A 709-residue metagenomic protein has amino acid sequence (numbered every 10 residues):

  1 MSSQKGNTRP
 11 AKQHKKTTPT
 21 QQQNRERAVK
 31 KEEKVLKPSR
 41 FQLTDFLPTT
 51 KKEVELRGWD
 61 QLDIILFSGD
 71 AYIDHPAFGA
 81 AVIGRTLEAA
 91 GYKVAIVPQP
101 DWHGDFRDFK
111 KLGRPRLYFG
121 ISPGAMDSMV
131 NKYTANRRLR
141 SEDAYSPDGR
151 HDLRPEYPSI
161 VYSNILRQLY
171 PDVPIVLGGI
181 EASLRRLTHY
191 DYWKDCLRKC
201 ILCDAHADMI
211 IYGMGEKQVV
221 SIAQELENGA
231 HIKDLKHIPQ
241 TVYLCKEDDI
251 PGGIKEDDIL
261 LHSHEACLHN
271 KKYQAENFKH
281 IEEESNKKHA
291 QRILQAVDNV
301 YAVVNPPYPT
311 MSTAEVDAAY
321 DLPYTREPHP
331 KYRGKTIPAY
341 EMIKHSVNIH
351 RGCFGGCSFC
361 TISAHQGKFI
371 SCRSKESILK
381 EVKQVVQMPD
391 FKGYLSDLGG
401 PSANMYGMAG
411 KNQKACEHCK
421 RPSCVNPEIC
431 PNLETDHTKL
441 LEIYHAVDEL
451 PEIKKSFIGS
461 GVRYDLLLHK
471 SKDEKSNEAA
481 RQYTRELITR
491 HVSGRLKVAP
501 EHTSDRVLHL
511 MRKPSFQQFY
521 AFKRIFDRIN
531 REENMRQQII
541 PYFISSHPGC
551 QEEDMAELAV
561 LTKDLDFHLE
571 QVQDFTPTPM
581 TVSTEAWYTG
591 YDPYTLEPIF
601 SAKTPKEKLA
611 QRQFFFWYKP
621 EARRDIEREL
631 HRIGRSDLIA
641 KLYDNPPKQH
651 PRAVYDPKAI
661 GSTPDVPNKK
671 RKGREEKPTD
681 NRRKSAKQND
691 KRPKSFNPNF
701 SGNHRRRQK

Functional and structural regions predicted by a protein language model:
V35-Q61, A71, E276-S346: N-terminal [4Fe-4S]-dependent radical SAM core
L56, I64-S68, K110, I238-T241 (+8 more regions): Flexible, glycine-rich loop/tail regions that form catalytic "lids" or insertion modules at the edges of active sites
L66, V82, I96-V97, W102-D105 (+2 more regions): Conserved SAM/AdoMet-binding glycine-rich loop
F67-Y72, K335-T361, Y394: N-terminal pre-triad scaffold of radical SAM enzymes
G79, P98-V297, V304-N305, P309: Glycine-rich beta-alpha loop elements in corrinoid/cobalamin-binding modules across cobalamin-dependent enzymes
H103, I232-N286, V300, Y308-M311 (+7 more regions): Terminal amphipathic helices with adjacent charged low-complexity linkers/tails
R107, D127-N136, L184-R186, E216-S221 (+7 more regions): Flexible glycine/acidic-rich beta-alpha junction loops that bind and position SAM and/or redox cofactors in anaerobic
D208, A319, C353, I378 (+3 more regions): Conserved, mostly hydrophobic/aromatic
